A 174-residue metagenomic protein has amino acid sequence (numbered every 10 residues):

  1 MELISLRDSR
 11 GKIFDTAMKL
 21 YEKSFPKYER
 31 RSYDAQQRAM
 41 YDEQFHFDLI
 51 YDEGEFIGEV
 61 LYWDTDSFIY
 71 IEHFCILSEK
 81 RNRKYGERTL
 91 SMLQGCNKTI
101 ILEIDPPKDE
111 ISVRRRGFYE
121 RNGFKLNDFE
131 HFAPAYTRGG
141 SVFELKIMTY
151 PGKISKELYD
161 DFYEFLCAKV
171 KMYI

Functional and structural regions predicted by a protein language model:
M1-R31, L145, E157-I174: Short amphipathic alpha-helix that is part of the acyltransferase structural core
K23-E53: Active-site rim helix/loop that mediates acceptor-substrate recognition in acyltransferases
F45, V142-I147: Short hydrophobic/aromatic beta-strand or adjacent loop that forms the aromatic wall/cage of a ligand/substrate-binding
L49, G54-C75: Conserved beta-strand in the GNAT
I76, N82-G95: Conserved acetyl-CoA-binding loop-helix of GNAT-fold acetyltransferases
C96-I111: Conserved GNAT acetyl-CoA-binding A-motif
E103, R116, E120-G140: Conserved catalytic-core motifs of GNAT/GCN5-like acyltransferases
I147-I154: Conserved beta strand-loop-helix elements of the APE1-like EEP
